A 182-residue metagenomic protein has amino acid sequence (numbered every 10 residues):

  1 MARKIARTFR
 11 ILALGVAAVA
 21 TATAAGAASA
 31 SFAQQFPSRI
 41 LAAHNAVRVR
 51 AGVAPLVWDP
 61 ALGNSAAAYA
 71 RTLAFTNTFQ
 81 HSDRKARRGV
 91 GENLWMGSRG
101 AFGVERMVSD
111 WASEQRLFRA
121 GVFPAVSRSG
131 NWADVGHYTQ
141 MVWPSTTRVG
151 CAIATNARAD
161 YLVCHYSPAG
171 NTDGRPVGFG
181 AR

Functional and structural regions predicted by a protein language model:
M1, F75-N77, L94: Short alpha-helix boundary/capping motifs
M1-R7: N-terminal secretory signal peptides that target proteins for export/translocation
R7, A20-A22, N171: Intrinsically disordered/low-complexity terminal segments and short unstructured peptides
I11-T23: Bacterial N-terminal signal peptides
G26-A43, D110-S113, D160-Y161, S167: Short N-terminal secondary-structure initiator segments
A28-V90: Short, well-ordered surface patches within globular domains
A86-R182: A well-ordered secondary-structure block
